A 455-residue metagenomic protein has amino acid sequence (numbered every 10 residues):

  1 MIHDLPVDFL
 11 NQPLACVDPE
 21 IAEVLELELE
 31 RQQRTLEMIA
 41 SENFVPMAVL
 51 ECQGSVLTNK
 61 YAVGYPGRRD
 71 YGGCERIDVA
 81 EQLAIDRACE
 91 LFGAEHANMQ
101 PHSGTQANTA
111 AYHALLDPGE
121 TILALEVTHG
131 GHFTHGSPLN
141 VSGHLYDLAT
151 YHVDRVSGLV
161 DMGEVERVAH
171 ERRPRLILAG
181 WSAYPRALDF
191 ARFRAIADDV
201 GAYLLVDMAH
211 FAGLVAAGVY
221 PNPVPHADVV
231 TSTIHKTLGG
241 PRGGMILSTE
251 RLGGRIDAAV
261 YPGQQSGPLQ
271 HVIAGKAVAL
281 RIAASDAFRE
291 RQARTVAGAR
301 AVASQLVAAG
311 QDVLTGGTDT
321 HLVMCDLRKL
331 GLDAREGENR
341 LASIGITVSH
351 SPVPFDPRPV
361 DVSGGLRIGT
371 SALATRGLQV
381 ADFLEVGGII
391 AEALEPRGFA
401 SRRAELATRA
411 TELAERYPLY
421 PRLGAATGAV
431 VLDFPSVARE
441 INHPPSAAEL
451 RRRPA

Functional and structural regions predicted by a protein language model:
M1-L83, A195, R422-A455: N-terminal glycine-rich, Lys/His-bearing helix-loop that initiates the first secondary-structure elements of many
I2-P19, G298, V360-A455: PLP-dependent enzyme catalytic core of the Aspartate aminotransferase-like
H3-D4, E28-R34, N59-P66, P174 (+5 more regions): Short acidic (Asp/Glu) and glycine-rich catalytic loops that position anionic groups and cofactors
T35, P66-G67, H96, G267-Q270 (+5 more regions): Flexible, glycine/charged-enriched surface loops at secondary-structure junctions
S41, L280, F288, Q292 (+3 more regions): Conserved small-domain helix->loop->beta segment predominantly found in fold-type I
L83, R87-G310: Conserved PLP-enzyme active-site core in the AAT-like
D154-S157, I282-A284, K329-G331, A372-G377 (+1 more regions): A generic structural motif
A227, P241-G243, T318-L322, S343-G345 (+2 more regions): Active-site lining segments that contact anionic ligands and/or coordinate catalytic metals
